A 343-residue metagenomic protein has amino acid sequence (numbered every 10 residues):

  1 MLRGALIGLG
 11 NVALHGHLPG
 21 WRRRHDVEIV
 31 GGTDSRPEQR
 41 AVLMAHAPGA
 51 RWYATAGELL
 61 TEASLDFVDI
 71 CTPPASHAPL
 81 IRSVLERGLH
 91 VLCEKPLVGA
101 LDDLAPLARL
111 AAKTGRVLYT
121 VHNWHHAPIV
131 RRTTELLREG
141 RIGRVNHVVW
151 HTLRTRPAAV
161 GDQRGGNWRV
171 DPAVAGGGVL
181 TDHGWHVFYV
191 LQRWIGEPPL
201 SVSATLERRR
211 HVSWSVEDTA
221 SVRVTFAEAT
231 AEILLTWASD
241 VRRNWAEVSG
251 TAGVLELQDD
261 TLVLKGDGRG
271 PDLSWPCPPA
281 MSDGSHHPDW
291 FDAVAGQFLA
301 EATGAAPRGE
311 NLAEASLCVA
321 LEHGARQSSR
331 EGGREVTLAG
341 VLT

Functional and structural regions predicted by a protein language model:
M1, F67-D69, R116, Q297-T343: C-terminal helix-rich "cap/oligomerization" subdomain common to oxidoreductases
M1-A47, L299: N-terminal Rossmann-like dinucleotide-binding module
V12, E38, S282-G296: Active-site loop of classical SDR/Rossmann-like NAD(P)-dependent oxidoreductases, centered on the catalytic Tyr-X3-Lys
A47-L110: Beta-loop-alpha module in the N-terminal Rossmann-like domain of NAD(P)-dependent dehydrogenases, especially those
A50, R87-L89, T114-R116, F226-A229: A short helix->loop->beta-strand "cap" motif at the edges of active sites that frequently abuts
P106-W124, G143-V148: Rossmann-fold dehydrogenase core element
H125-S213: Predominantly a Rossmann-like dinucleotide-binding segment in NAD(P)-dependent oxidoreductases
F188-V263, D292-R308, H323, G340-T343: Contiguous beta-strand/loop segments that form the cofactor/metal-binding neighborhood of enzyme cores
